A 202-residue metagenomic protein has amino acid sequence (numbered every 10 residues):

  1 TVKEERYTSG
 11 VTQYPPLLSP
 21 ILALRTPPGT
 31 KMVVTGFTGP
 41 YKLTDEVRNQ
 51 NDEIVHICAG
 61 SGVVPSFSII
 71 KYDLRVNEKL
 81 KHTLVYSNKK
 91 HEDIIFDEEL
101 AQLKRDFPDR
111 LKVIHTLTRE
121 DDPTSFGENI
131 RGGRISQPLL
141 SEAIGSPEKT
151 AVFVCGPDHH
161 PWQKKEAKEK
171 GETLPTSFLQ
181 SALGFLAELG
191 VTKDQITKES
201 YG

Functional and structural regions predicted by a protein language model:
T1-T30, N88-K90, T118-E120: Ferredoxin-reductase
S9, G39-R48: Short, Lys/Arg- and Gly-enriched loop/turn segments at beta-strand edges
Q50-D52, L74-H82: Conserved S-adenosyl-L-methionine
E53-I57: Conserved beta-strand elements of the Class I
A59-G60, P157: A short acidic Gly-Thr/Ser loop motif
V63-N77: Histidine-anchored nucleotide/phosphate-binding helix
V85-G202: Reductase modules of NAD(P)H-dependent flavoproteins
